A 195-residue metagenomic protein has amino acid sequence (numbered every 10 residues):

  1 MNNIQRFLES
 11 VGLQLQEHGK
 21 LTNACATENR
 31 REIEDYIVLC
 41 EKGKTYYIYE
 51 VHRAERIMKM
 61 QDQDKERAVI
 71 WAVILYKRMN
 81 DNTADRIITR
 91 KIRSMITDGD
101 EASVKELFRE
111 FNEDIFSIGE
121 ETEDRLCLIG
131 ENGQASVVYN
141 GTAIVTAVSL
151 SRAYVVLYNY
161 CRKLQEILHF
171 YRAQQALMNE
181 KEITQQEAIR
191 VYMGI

Functional and structural regions predicted by a protein language model:
M1-G43, R78-N82, I87, G99-D124: N-terminal segment of the canonical double-stranded RNA-binding domain
N2, R6, R67, M95 (+3 more regions): Alpha-helix boundary/N-cap detector
E28-I57, L75-K77, E131-V138: Short aromatic-glycine-(Arg/Gly/Cys) micro-motifs in beta-strand/loop hairpins
R53-K65, G141-R152: A short, exposed loop/beta-hairpin motif centered on an aromatic-Gly-Thr core
Q61-R93: Charged, helix-prone or intrinsically disordered regulatory segments positioned adjacent to compact structured domains
Q63-Y76, V148-E166: A short, charged, amphipathic alpha-helix used as a generic interaction element across diverse proteins
D81-D114, Q174-I195: Intrinsically disordered, low-complexity charged/polar segments
R109-K163: Conserved binding-pocket/active-site segment within a compact domain
